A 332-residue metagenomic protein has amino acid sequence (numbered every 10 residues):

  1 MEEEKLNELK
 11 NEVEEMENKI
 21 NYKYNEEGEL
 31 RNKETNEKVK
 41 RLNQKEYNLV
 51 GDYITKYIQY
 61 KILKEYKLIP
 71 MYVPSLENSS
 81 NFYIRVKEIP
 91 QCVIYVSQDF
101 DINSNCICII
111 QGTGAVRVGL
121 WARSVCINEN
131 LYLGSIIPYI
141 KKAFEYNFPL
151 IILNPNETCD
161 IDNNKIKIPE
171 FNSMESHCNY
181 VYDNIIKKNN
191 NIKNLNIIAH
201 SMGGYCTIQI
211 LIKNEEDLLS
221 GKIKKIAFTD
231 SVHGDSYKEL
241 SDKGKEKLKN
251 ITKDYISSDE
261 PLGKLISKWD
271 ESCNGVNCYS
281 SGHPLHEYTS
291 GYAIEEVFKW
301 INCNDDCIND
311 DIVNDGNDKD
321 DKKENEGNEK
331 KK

Functional and structural regions predicted by a protein language model:
M1-N78, E88-P90, S104: N-terminal targeting or regulatory segments adjacent to alpha/beta-hydrolase or S9 domains
Y47-I58, I62-Y66, N147, I185 (+3 more regions): Plant-skewed but cross-kingdom recognition/interaction modules and surfaces
F82-N154, D160: Short, surface-exposed "cap/lid" segments of acyl-processing enzymes
L120-S124, P155-N156, N163-K165, Q209-K213 (+1 more regions): Short coil/turn segments at secondary-structure boundaries
I137, E157, N163-N190: Alpha/beta-hydrolase active-site loop
I197-I198, I226: Conserved alpha/beta-hydrolase fold motif
I198-T207: Gly/Ala-rich beta-loop-alpha elbow adjacent to hydrolase catalytic centers
E215-D311, D315: The feature captures the conserved acid-bearing segment of alpha/beta-hydrolase catalytic domains
